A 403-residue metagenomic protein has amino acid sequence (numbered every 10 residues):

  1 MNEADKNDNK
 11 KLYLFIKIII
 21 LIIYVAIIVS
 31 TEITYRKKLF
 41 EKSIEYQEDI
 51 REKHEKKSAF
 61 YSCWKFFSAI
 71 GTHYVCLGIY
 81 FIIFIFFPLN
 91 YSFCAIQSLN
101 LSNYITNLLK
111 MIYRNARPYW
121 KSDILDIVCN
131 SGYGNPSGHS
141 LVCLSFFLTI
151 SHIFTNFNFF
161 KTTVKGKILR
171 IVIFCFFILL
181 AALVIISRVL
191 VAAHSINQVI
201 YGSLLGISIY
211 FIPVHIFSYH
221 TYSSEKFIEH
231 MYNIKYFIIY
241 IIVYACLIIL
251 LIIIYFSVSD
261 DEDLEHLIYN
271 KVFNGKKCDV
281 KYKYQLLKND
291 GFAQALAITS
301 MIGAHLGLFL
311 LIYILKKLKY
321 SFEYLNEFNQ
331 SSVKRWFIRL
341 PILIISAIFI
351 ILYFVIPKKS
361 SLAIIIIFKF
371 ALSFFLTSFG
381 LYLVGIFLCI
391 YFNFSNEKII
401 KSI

Functional and structural regions predicted by a protein language model:
N2-L190, F211, H215-I403: Hydrophobic alpha-helical bundle signature of multipass membrane enzymes
L141, I196, I200, L204: Active-site His/Glu-centered metal-binding helix of metallohydrolases
L204-I212: Specific aromatic-rich, kink-prone transmembrane helix
